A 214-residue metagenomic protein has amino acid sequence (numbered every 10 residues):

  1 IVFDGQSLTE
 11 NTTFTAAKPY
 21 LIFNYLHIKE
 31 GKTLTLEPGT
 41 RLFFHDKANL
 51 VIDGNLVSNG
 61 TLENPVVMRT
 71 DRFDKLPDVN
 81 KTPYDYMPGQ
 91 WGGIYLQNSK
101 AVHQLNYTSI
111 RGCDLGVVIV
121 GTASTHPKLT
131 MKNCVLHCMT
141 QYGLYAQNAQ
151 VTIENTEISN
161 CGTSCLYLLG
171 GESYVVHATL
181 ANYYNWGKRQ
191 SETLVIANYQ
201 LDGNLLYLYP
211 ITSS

Functional and structural regions predicted by a protein language model:
I1-S214: Beta-strand/loop edge motif enriched in small/polar residues
